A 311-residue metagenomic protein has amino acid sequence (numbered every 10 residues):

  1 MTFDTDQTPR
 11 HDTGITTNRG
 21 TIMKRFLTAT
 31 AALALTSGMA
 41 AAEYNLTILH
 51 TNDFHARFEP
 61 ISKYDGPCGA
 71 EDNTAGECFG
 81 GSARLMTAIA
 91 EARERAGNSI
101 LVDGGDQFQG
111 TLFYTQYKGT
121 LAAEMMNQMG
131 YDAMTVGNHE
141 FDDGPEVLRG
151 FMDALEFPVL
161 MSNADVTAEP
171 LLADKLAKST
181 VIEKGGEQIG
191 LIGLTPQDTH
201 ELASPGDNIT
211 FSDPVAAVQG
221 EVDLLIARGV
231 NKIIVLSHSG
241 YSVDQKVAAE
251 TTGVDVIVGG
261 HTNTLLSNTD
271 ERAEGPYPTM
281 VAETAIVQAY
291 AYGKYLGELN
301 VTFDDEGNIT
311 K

Functional and structural regions predicted by a protein language model:
M1-I22: Short, Lys/Arg-enriched N-terminal segments with co-localized hydrophobic residues within the first ~10-30 amino acids
T17, I22-A42: Gram-negative bacterial Sec-dependent N-terminal signal peptides
A41-K311: Acidic, metal/ion-coordinating pockets
